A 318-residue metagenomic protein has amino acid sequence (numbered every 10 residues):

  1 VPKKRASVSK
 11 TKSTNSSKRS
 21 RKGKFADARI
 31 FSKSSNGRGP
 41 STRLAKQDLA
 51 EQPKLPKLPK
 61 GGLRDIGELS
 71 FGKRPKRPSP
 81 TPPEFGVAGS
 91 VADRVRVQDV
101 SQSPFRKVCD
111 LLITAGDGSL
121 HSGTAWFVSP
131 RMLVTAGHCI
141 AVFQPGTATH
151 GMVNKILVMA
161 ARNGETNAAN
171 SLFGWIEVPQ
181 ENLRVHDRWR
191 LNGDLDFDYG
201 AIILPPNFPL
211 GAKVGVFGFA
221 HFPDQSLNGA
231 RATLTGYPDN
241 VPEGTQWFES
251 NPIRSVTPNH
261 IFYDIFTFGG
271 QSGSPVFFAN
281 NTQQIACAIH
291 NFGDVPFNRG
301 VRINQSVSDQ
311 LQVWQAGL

Functional and structural regions predicted by a protein language model:
P2-F127: Protease-domain processing segments flanking chymotrypsin-fold serine proteases, especially trypsin-like
E84-R106, D110-S122, V128, A141 (+1 more regions): Conserved catalytic-core segment of clan PA serine endopeptidases
V128-S129, T257: Residue-level recognition of beta-strand termini and adjacent short loop/turns
T135: Cytochrome P450 catalytic-core helices
C139-A141, R162-T166, P206-P209, P238-N240 (+2 more regions): Acidic glycine-/aspartate-rich tracts in secreted/extracellular proteins
L195-T267, N298, I303-N304: Chymotrypsin/trypsin-fold serine protease catalytic domain
N207-L210, C287-L318: C-terminal cap/linker of serine protease catalytic domains
F266-H290: Catalytic nucleophile loop of clan PA
